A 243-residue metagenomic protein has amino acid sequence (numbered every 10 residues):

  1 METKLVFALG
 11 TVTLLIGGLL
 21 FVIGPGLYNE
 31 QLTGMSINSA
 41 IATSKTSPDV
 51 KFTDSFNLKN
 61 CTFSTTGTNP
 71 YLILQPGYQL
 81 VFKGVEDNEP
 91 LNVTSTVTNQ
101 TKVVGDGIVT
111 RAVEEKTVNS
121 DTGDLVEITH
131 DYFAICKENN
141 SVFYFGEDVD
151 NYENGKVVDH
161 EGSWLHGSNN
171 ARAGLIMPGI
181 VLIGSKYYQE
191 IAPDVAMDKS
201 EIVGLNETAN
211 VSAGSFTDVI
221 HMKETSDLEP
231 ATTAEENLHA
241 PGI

Functional and structural regions predicted by a protein language model:
M1-L14: N-terminal Sec-pathway targeting helices
L5-F7, T33-G34, L238-H239: Intrinsically disordered, low-complexity segments enriched in glycine/proline and serine/threonine
L14-L20: Hydrophobic core
G18, P25-G26, V85, H221: Ubiquitous "structural anchor" signal
G26-T46: Short, polar/proline-rich extracytoplasmic segments that appear immediately after membrane translocation
A42-I243: Conserved functional acidic sites
